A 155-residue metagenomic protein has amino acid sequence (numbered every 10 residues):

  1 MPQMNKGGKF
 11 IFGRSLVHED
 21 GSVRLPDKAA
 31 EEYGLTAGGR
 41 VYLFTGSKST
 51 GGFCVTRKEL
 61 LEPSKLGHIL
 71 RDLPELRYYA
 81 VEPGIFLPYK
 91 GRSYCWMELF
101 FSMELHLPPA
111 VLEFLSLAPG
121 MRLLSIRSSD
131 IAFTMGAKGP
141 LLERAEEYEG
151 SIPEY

Functional and structural regions predicted by a protein language model:
M1-G39: The feature marks the first
M1-R14, F44-S102, S129-Y155: Intrinsic disorder/low-complexity detector
E19-G34, L99-S116: Short beta-strand-centered segments at strand-helix junctions
G34-T36, K48-T50, A118: A cross-taxa feature marking solvent-exposed loop/turn segments within ectodomains of secreted and single-pass membrane
G39-T45, P119-I126: DNA polymerase processivity clamps
P108, L115-P119, S125-D130, K138-P140: C-terminal charged interaction modules
